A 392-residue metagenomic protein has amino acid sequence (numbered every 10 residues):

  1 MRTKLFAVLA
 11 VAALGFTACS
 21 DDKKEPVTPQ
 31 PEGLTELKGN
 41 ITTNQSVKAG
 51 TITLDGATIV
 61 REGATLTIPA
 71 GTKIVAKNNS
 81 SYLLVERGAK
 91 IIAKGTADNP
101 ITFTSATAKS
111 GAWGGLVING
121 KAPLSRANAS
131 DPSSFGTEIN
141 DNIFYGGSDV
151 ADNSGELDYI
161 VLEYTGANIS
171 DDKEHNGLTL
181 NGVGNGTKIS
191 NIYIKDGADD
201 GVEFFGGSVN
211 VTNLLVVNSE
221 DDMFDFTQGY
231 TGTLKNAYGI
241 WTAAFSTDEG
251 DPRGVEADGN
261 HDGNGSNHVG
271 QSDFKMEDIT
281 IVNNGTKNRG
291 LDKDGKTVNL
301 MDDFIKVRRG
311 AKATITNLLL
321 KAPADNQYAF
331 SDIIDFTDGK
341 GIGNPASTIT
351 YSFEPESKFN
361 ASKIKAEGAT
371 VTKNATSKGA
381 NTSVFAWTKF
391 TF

Functional and structural regions predicted by a protein language model:
R2-K38: Bacterial Sec-dependent N-terminal signal peptides
P26-P29, L34-K48, D55-R61, T65-L66 (+8 more regions): Extracellular beta-rich repeat passengers
S219-E220: Repeat-solenoid scaffold signature
